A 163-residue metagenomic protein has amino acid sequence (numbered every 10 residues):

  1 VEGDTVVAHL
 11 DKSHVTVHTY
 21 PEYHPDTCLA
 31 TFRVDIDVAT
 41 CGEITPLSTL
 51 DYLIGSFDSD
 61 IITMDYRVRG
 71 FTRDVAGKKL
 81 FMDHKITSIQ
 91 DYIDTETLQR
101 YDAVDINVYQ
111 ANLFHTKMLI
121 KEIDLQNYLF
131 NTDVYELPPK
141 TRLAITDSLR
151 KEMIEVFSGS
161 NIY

Functional and structural regions predicted by a protein language model:
V1-Y163: Polybasic/polar functional segments that serve as interface/processing modules
